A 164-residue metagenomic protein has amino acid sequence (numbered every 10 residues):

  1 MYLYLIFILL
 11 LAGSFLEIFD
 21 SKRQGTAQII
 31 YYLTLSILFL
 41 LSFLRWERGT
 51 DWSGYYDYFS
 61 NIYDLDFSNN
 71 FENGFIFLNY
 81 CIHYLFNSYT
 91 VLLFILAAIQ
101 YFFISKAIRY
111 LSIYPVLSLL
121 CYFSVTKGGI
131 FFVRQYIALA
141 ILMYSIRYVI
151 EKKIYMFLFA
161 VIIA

Functional and structural regions predicted by a protein language model:
M1-L38: Start-transfer (signal-anchor) and selected internal transmembrane alpha helices of multi-pass inner/ER membrane
Q24-G25, I104-F123: Transmembrane-helix signature of polytopic, membrane-embedded enzymes that assemble or transfer cell-envelope glycans
Q28-T34, F43-D66: Extracytoplasmic loop-helix module adjacent to an early transmembrane segment
S53-N87: Short hydrophobic/aromatic helix or loop-helix immediately within or flanking a transmembrane segment in polytopic
N73, L85-F102: Loop-to-helix entry region of an early transmembrane alpha helix in multi-pass inner-membrane enzymes
P115-M143: Membrane-embedded helix bundles of polyisoprenyl
V125, Y155-A164: Membrane-interface alpha helices of multi-pass inner-membrane proteins
L142-M156: Membrane-interface transmembrane helices that cradle and orient dolichyl/undecaprenyl
